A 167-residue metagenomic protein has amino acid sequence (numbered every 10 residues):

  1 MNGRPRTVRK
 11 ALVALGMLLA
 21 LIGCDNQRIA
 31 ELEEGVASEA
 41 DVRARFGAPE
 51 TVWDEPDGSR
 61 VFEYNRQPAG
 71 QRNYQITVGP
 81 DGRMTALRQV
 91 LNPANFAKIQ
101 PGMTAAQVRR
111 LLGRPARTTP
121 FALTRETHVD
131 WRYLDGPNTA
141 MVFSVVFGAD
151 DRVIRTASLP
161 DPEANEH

Functional and structural regions predicted by a protein language model:
M1-I22: Sec-dependent bacterial lipoprotein signal peptides
C24-H167: Residues within mature, well-folded domains
